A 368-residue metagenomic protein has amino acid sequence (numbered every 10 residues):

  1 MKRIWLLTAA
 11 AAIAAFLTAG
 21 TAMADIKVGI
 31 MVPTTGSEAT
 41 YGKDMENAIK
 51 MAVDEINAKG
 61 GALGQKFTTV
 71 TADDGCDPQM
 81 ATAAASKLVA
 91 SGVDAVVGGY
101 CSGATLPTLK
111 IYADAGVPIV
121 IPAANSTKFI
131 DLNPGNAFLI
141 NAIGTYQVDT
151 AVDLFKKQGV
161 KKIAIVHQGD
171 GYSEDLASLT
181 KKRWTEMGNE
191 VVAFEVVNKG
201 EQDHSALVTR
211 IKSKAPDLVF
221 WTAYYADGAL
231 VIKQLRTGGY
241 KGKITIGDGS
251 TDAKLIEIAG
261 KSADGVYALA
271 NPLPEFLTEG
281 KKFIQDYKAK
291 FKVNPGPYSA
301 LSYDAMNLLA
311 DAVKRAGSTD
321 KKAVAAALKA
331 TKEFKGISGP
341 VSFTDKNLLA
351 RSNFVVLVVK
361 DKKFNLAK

Functional and structural regions predicted by a protein language model:
G29-K50, A72-Q79, Y100-G103, V166-E174 (+2 more regions): Extracytoplasmic "Venus flytrap"
I30, L88-Y100, V120-P122, A164-H167 (+4 more regions): Periplasmic-binding protein-like
T34, N136-V196, L218, L309: An alpha-beta-alpha
T40-M45, A62-K128, V197-H204, Y224-A229: Beta-alpha junction/loop-to-helix N-cap segments that form part of ligand/metal-binding clefts
A81, L139-K162, E174-D175, Q202-S205 (+4 more regions): Hydrophobic alpha-helical segments within soluble ligand-binding/sensing domains
A177-L269: Extracellular/periplasmic bilobed ligand-binding domains
I232-Y303, V358-L366: Extracellular/periplasmic periplasmic-binding protein-like sensory domains
K290-S299, A310-L366: Segments of small-molecule ligand-sensing domains
